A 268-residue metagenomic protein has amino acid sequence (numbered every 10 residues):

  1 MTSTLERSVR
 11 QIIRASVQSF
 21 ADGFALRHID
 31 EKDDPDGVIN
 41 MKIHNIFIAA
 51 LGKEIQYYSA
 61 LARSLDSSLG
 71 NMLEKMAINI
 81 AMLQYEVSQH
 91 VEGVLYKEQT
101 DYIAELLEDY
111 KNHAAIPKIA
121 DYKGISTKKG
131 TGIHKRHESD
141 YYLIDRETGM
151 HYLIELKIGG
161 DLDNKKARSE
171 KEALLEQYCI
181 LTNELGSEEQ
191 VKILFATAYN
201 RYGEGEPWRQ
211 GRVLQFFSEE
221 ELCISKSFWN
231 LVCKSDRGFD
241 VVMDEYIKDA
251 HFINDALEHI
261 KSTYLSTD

Functional and structural regions predicted by a protein language model:
M1-L95, S266-D268: Nuclease-adjacent, charged terminal/linker segments that flank catalytic cores
A62-R63, G124-G130, I158-K165: Surface-exposed cleft-lining segments at the edges of enzyme active sites
A81, S139-D145, M150-G160: Conserved catalytic cores of phosphodiester-cleaving nucleases, focusing on short active-site segments
L83-V87, I144-M150, N183-E188: Secondary-structure boundary elements
S88-E92, L153-E155, L194-A196: A structural signal for short, well-ordered beta-strand segments and their strand-loop junctions that often border
G93-E147: Active-site metal-binding core of divalent-cation-utilizing nuclease and nuclease-like domains
L156-L181: Mg2+/Mn2+-dependent nuclease catalytic core
D163, N183-D268: Domain-level recognition of nuclease-like catalytic cores that cleave nucleotide substrates
